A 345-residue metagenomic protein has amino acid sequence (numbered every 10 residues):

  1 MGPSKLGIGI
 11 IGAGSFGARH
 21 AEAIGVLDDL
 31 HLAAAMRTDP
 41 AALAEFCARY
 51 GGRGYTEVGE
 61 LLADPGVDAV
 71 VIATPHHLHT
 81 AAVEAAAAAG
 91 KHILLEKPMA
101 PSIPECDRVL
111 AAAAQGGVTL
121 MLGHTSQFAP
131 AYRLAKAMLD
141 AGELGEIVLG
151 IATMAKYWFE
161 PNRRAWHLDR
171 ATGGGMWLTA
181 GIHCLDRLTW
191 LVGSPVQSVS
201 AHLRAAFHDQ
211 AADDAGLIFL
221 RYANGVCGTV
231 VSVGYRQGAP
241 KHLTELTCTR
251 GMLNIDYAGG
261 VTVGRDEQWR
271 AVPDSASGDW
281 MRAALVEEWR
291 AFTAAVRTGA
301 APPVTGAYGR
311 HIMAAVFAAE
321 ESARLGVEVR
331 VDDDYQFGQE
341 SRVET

Functional and structural regions predicted by a protein language model:
M1-P3, A69-I72, D107, A223 (+1 more regions): C-terminal helix-rich "cap/oligomerization" subdomain common to oxidoreductases
M1-Y50, T345: N-terminal Rossmann-like dinucleotide-binding module
H20, G52-A112, V343: Beta-loop-alpha module in the N-terminal Rossmann-like domain of NAD(P)-dependent dehydrogenases, especially those
T56, I72, L95, L120-L122 (+3 more regions): Hydrophobic residues in well-ordered beta-strands that form the structural core
R108-T125, G145-G150: Rossmann-fold dehydrogenase core element
S126-Q210, G326: Predominantly a Rossmann-like dinucleotide-binding segment in NAD(P)-dependent oxidoreductases
L185-G260, V286-A300, D334-T345: Contiguous beta-strand/loop segments that form the cofactor/metal-binding neighborhood of enzyme cores
